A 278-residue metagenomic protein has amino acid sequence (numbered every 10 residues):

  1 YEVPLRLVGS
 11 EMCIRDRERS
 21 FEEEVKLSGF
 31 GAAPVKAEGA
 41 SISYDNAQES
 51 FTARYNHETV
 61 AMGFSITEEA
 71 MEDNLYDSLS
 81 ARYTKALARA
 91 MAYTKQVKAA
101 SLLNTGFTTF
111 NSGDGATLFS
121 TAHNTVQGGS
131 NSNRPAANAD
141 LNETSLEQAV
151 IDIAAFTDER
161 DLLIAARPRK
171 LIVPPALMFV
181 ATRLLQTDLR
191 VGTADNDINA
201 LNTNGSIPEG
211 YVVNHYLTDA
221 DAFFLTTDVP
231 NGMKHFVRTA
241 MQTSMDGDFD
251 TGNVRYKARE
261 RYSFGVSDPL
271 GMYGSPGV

Functional and structural regions predicted by a protein language model:
Y1-G9, I14: Single conserved hydrophobic/aromatic residue that forms the stacking wall/gate of nucleotide- or nucleobase-binding
R6, Q48-E49, F156, M241: Short alpha-helical segments and helix-capping/turn motifs at coil-helix boundaries
R15-K36: N-terminal low-complexity or amphipathic/hydrophobic leaders
K36-T52: Conserved alpha/beta core surface patches that mediate binding of polyanionic ligands
F51-F110, L171, Y256-A258: Long, contiguous amphipathic alpha-helices that act as assembly "spine/axial" helices in icosahedral shell and virion
N56, L163-A165: Solvent-exposed alpha-helices and their adjacent loops that cap or buttress functional pockets in soluble metabolic
T105-N124: Charge-rich, acidic-biased intrinsically disordered regions
F119-D158, A165-K170, A176-V278: Sequence/fold signature of self-assembling virion shell proteins
